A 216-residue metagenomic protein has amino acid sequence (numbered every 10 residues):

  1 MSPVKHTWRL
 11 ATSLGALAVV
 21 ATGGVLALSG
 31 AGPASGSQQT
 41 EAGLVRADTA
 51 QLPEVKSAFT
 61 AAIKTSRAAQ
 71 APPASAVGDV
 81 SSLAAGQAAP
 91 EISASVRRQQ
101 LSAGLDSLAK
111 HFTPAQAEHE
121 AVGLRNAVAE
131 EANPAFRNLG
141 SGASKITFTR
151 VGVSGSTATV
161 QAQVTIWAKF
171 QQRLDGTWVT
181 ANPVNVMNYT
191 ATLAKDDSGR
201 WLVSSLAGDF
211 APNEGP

Functional and structural regions predicted by a protein language model:
M1-A16: N-terminal export and membrane-targeting signals
S2-K5, G23-R46: C-terminal region of N-terminal signal peptides and the immediate post-cleavage residues of exported proteins
S13-V25: Hydrophobic membrane-insertion alpha-helices, especially the h-region of bacterial N-terminal signal peptides
V19, L28-G30, S107: Generic detector of low-complexity/intrinsically disordered segments and short hydrophobic N-terminal stretches
G30-E41, A127-T149: Short, charged, low-hydrophobicity "junction" segments
G43-L139: Core segments of small alpha/beta cavity-forming domains
A94-D106, G142-V160: N-terminal short leaders/motifs
G140, V151-P216: Exposed beta-sheet edge and beta->alpha loop/turn motif
